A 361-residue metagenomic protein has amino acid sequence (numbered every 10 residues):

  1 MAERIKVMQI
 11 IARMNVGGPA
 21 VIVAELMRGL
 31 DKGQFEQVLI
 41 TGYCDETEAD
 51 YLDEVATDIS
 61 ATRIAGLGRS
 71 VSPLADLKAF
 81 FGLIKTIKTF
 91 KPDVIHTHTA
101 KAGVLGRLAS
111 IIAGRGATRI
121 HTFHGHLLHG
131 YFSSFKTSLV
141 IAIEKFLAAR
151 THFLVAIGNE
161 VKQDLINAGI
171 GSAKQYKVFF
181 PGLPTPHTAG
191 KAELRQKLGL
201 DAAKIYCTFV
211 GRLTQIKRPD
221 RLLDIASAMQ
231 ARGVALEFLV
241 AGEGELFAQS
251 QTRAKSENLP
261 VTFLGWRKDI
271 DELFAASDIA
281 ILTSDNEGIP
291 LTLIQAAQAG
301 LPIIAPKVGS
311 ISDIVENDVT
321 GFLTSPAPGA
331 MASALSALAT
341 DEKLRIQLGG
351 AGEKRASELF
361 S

Functional and structural regions predicted by a protein language model:
M8, D201-K217, L223-A226: Conserved donor-binding/catalytic core segment of Leloir-type glycosyltransferases
Q9-G17, V21-A75, Y176, E245-L246: N-terminal strand-loop element at the rim of the active site of nucleotide-sugar-dependent glycosyltransferases
Y51-D53, H187-L200, Y206: A short helix/loop element that forms part of the nucleotide-sugar donor recognition site in Leloir-type
A149-Q175, L183-T185: A short, active-site helix/loop in glycosyltransferases that binds the activated sugar's phosphate group
W266, D285: Aromatic "clamp/platform" in nucleotide-sugar-dependent glycosyltransferases that forms part of the donor/acceptor
P302-A305, V315: Short hydrophobic beta-strand element within catalytic cores of glycosyltransferases and related nucleotide-activated
N317-D318, F322-G329, A337-K343: Conserved acidic donor-binding segment of nucleotide-sugar-dependent glycosyltransferases
A337, L344-L359: A short, well-ordered alpha-helix in the C-terminal region of glycosyltransferases
